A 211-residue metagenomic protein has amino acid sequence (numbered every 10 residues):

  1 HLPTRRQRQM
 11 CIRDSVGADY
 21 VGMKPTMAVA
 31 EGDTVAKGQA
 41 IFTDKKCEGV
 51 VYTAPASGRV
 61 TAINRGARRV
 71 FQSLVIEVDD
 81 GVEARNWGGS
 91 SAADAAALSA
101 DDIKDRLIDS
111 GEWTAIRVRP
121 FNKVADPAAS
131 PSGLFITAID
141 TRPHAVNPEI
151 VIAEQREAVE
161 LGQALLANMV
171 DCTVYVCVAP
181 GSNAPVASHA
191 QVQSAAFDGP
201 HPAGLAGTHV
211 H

Functional and structural regions predicted by a protein language model:
H1-I12: Single conserved hydrophobic/aromatic residue that forms the stacking wall/gate of nucleotide- or nucleobase-binding
P3, V16, V51-T53: Small beta-strand-rich domains/subdomains or short beta-sheet motifs embedded in larger alpha/beta proteins
R13-T26, T43-D44: Short, structured beta-strand/loop micro-motifs enriched in basic residues and often containing a Trp
P25-T34: Short histidine-centered loop motifs in beta-beta connectors
G49-R65: Short, compositionally biased
N64-H211: Buried, small/hydrophobic-residue-enriched core segments of structured protein domains
